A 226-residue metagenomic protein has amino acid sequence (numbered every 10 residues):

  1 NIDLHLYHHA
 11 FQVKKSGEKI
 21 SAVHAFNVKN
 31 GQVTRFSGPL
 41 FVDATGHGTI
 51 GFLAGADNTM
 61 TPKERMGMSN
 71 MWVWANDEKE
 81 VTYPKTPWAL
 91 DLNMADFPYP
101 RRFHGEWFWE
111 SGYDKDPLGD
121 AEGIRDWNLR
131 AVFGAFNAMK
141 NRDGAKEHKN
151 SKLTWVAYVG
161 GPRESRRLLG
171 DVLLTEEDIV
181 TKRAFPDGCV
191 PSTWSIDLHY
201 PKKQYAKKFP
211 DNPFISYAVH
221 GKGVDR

Functional and structural regions predicted by a protein language model:
I2, K29-Q32: Secondary-structure transition/capping motifs at alpha-helix termini and the adjoining loop/turn into the next element
I2-F11: A conserved beta-strand/loop element that lines the FAD pocket in flavoprotein oxidoreductases
L6-Y7, G17-I20, Q32-R226: Flavin (FAD/FMN)-binding glycine-rich loop and adjacent Rossmann-like elements that form
A22-N27: Short beta-strand segments that buttress and anchor functional surface loops
